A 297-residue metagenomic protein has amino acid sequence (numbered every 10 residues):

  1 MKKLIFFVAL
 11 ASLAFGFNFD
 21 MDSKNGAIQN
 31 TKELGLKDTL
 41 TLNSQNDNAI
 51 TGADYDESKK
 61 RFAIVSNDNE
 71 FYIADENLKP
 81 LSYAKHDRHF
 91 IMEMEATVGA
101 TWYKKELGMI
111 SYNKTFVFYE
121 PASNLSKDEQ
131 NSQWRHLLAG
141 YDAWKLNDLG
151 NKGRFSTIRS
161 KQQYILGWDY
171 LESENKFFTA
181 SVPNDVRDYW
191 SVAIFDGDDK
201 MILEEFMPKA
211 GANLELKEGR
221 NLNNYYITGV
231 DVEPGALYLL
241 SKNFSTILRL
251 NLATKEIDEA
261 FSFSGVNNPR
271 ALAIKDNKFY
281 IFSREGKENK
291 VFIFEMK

Functional and structural regions predicted by a protein language model:
L4-L13: Sec-dependent N-terminal signal peptides
D22-Q45, S82-M92, E129-K161, K200-N223: Surface-exposed loop and turn segments in beta-propeller and other repeat-based domains that flank or scaffold
Q45-E57, F90-Y103, K145-E172, A212-P234 (+1 more regions): Beta-rich, blade/repeat-based domains predominating in secreted/periplasmic proteins but also intracellular
A63-D68, W102, M109-K114, T179-R187 (+2 more regions): Conserved beta-strand positions in repeat-built beta-propeller and related beta-rich domains
I64-K85: Beta-propeller domains
E70-D75, T115-A122, V186-I194, S245-L248 (+1 more regions): Structural motif
D75-K79, P121-L125, D196-K200, N251-K255 (+1 more regions): Short loop/turn segments that connect beta-strands within beta-propeller blades
A271-K297: Blade-level signature of beta-propeller repeat domains, shared across WD40, Kelch, NHL, RCC1 and BNR/Asp-box propellers
